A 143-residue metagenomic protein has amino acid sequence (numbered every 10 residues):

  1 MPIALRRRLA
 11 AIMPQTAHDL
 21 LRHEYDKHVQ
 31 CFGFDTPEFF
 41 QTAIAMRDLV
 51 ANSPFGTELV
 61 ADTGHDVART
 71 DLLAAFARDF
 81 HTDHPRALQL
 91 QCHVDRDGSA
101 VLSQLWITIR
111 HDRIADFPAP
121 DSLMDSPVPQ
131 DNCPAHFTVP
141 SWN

Functional and structural regions predicted by a protein language model:
M1-I3: Active-site-surrounding "flap" and adjacent substrate/cofactor-binding loops of secreted or lumenal enzymes, prototyped
L5-R7: Flexible glycine/proline-enriched surface loops and loop-helix/loop-strand junctions
L9-N143: C-terminal, well-folded lobe of enzymatic/effector domains
